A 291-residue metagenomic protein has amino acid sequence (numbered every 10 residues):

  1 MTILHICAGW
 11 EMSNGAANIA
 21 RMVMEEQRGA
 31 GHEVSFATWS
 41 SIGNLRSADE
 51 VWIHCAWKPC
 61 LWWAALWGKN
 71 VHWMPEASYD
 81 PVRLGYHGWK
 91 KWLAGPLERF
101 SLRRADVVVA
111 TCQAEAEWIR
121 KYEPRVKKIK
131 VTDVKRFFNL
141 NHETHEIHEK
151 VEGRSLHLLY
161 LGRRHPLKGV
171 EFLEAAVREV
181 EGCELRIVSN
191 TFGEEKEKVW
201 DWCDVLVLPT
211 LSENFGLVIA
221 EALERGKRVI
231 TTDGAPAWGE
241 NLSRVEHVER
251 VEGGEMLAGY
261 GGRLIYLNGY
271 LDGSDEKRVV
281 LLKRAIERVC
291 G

Functional and structural regions predicted by a protein language model:
A17-N18, M22, R163-E179: A conserved mid-protein helix/loop that constitutes part of the nucleotide-sugar donor-binding site
G43-C60, H72: Short N-terminal targeting/anchoring amphipathic segment
E50-W52, L66-V82, V109: Active-site proximal beta-strand in glycosyltransferases
K90-V108: Membrane-proximal helix-turn-helix segments that form the acceptor-binding/catalytic region of lipid-linked
L102, K198-C203: Short alpha-helical donor nucleotide-sugar binding micro-motif in glycosyltransferases
A116-R136: Helix-loop-beta element that forms the nucleotide-linked donor phosphate-binding surface in glycosyltransferases
L211: Aromatic "clamp/platform" in nucleotide-sugar-dependent glycosyltransferases that forms part of the donor/acceptor
R228-T231: Short hydrophobic beta-strand element within catalytic cores of glycosyltransferases and related nucleotide-activated
